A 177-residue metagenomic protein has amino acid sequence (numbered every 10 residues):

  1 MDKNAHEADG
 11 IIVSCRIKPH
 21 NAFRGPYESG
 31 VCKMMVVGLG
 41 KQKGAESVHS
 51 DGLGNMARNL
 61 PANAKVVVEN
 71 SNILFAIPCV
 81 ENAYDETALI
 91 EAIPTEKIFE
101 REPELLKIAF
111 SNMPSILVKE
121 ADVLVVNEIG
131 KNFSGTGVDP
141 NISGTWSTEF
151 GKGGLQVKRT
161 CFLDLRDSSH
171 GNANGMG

Functional and structural regions predicted by a protein language model:
M1-G177: Anaerobic metallocofactor- and corrinoid-dependent redox/one-carbon enzyme cores, especially those from methanogenesis
